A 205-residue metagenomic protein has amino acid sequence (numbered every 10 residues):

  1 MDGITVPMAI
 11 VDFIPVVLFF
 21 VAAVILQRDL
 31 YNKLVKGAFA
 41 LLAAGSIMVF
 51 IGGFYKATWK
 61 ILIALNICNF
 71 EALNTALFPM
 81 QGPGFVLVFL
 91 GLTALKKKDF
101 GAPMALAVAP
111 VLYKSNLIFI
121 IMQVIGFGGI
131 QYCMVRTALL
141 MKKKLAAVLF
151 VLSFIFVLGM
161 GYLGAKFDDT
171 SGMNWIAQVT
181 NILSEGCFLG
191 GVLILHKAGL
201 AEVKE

Functional and structural regions predicted by a protein language model:
M1-I47, A57, I61-A76, G82-E205: Polytopic alpha-helical membrane-helix bundles and their juxtamembrane interface segments in multi-pass membrane
